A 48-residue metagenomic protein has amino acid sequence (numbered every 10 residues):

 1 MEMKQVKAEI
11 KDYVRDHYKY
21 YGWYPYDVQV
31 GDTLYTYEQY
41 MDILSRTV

Functional and structural regions predicted by a protein language model:
E2-V48: Acidic, low-complexity, intrinsically disordered interaction modules
